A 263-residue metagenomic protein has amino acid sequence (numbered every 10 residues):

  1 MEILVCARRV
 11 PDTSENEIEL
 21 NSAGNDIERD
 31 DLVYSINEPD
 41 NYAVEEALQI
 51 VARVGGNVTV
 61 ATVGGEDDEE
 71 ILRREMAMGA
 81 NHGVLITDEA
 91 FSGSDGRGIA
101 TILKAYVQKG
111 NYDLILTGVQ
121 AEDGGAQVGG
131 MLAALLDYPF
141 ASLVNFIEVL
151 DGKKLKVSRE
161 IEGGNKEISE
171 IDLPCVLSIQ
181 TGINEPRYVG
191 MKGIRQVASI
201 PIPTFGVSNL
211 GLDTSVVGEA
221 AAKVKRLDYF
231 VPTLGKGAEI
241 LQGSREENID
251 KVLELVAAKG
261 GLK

Functional and structural regions predicted by a protein language model:
M1-K263: N-terminal glycine-rich FAD/FM-binding segment characteristic of electron-transfer flavoproteins
